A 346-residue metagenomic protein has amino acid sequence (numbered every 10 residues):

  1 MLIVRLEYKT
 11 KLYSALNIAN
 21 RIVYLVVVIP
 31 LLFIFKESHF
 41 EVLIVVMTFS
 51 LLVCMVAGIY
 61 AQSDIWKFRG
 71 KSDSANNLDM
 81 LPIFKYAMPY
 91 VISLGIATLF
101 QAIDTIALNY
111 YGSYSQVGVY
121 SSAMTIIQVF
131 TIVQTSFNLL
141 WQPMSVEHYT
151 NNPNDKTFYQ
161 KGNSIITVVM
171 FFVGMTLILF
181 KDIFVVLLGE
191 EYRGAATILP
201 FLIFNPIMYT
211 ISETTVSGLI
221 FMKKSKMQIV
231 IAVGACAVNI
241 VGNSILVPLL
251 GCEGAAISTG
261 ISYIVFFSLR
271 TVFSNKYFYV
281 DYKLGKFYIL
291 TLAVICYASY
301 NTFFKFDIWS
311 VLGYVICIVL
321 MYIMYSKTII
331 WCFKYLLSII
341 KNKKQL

Functional and structural regions predicted by a protein language model:
M1-N17, I203-G234, S274-K276: Membrane-interface junctions at transmembrane-helix termini in multi-pass inner-membrane proteins
A15-W66, V233-V238, C252-F273, Y314-C317: Hydrophobic alpha-helical transmembrane segments
H39-V45, A57-Q101, M144-T157, F278-I289 (+1 more regions): Interhelical loop/hinge segments that connect adjacent transmembrane helices in multipass membrane
F84, S121, P153-V168, F172-F180 (+1 more regions): Interfacial transmembrane-helix starts/ends
P89, D104-L108, Q116-Q134, S164-V168 (+1 more regions): Alpha-helical transmembrane segments of polytopic membrane transporters and translocases
Y114, I178-I207: Interfacial segments at transmembrane-helix termini and the short loops linking adjacent helices
A123-N163, V216-F221: Helix-loop junctions and terminal segments of transmembrane helices in multi-pass membrane transport/translocation
N301-L346: Membrane-proximal transmembrane or re-entrant/amphipathic helices at the cytosolic face
